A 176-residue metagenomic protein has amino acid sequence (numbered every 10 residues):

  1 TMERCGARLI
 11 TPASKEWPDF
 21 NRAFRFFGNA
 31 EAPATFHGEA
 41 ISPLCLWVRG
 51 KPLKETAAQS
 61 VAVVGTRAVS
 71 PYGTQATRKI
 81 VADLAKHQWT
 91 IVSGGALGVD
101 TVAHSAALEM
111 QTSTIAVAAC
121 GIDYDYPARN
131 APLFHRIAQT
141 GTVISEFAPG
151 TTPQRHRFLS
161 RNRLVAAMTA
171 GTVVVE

Functional and structural regions predicted by a protein language model:
R4-C5: A short structural micro-motif
T11-E176: Glycine-biased, small-residue-rich flexible motifs in mid-sequence functional cores and linkers
